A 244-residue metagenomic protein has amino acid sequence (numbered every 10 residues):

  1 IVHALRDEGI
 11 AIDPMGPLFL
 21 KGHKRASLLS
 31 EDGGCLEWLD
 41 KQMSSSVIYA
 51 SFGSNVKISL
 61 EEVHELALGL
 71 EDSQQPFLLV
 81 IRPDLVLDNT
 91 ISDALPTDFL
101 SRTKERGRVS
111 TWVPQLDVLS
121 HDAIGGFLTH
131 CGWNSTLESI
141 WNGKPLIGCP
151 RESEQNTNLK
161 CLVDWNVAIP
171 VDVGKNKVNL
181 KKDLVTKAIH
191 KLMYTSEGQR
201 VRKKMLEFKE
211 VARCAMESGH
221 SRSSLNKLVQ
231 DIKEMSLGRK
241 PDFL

Functional and structural regions predicted by a protein language model:
I1-L244: Catalytic core of nucleotide-sugar-dependent glycosyltransferases
